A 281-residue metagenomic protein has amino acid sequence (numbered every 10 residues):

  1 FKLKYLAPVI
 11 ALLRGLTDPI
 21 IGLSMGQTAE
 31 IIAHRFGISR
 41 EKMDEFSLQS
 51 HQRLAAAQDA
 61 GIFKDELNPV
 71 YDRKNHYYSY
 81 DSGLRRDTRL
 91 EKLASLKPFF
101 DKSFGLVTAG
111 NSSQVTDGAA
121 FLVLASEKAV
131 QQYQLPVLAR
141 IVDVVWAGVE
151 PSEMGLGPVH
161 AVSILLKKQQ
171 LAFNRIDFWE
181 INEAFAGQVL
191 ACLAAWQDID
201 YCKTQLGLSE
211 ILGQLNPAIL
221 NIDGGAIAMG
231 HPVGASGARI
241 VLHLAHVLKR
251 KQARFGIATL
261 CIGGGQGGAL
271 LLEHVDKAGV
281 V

Functional and structural regions predicted by a protein language model:
F1-I31: Flexible glycine-/small-residue-enriched beta->alpha junction loops that bind anionic phosphate/pyrophosphate groups
P8-A11, H34, E91-L156, H160 (+5 more regions): Condensing-enzyme catalytic core mediating Claisen C-C bond formation in acyl metabolism
V9, K42-Q132, V137, A194-I219 (+1 more regions): N-terminal extracellular/periplasmic Venus flytrap/periplasmic-binding protein-like
P19, I32-S39, F46-K64, R73 (+7 more regions): Change "in soluble alpha/beta enzymes" to "in soluble alpha/beta proteins
P19-G26, G37-H51, G61, D87-L90 (+6 more regions): Electropositive phosphate-/nucleotide-binding environments in soluble metabolic enzymes
Q27-E30, V142-V145, V149-A228: Active-site pocket-lining segment
A33-S39, D44-F46, S103-V115, V145 (+3 more regions): Cysteine-centered functional microenvironments
C261, A269-E273: A generic structural signal for tightly packed, nonpolar segments enriched in small/aliphatic residues
